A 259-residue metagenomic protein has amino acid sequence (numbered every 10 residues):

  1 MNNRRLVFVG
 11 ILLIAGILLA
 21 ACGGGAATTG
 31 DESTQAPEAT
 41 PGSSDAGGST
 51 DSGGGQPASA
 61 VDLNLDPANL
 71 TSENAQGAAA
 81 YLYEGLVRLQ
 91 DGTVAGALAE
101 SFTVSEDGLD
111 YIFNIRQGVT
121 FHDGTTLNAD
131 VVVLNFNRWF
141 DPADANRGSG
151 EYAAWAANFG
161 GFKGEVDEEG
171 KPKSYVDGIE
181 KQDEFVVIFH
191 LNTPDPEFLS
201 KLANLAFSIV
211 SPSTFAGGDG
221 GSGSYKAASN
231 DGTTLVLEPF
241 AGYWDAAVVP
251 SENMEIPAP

Functional and structural regions predicted by a protein language model:
M1-V9: Bacterial N-terminal signal peptides that target proteins for export
L19-A21: C-terminal motif of bacterial Sec signal peptides marking the signal peptidase cleavage site
G23-E32: Bacterial lipoprotein signal-peptidase II cleavage site
G53-L63, E100, D110-F113, V132-N135 (+4 more regions): Short, well-ordered beta-strand elements
A58-E106, G220: N-terminal lobe/hinge region of extracytoplasmic solute-binding protein
S101-E151: Aromatic- and charge-enriched surface segment that lines or borders ligand/interaction sites
R147-V210: Surface-exposed binding/hinge segments that line and control ligand-binding clefts or catalytic entry sites
E184-V186, H190-V249, N253-E255: Gly/Pro-rich hinge or "lid" segments in bacterial periplasmic/extracellular proteins
